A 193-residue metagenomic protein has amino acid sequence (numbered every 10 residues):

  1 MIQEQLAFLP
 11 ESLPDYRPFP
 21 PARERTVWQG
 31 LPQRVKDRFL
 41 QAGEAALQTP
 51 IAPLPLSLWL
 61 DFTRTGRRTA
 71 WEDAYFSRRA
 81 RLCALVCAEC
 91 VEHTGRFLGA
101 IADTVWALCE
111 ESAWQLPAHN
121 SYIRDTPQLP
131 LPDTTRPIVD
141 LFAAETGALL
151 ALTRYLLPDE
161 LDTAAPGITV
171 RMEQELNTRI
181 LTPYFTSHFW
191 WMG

Functional and structural regions predicted by a protein language model:
M1-E11, R68-T69, S112, A118-L141 (+2 more regions): Basic/polar, acidic-poor N-terminal "presequence/leader" segments that form or can form short amphipathic helices
M1-F39, C87-C90, F97: Extreme N-terminal leader/anchor segments
L13-Y16, T65-R78, C90, P127-A144 (+1 more regions): Solvent-exposed loop and edge beta-strand segments that line ligand/cofactor-binding and catalytic clefts
Q29-S77, V86-V91: Asp/Glu-centered strand-loop micro-motifs enriched in Gly/Pro and often flanked by an aromatic residue
G43-L54, I101-H119, G167-M192: Long, well-ordered core segments of solenoidal/helical folds
S77-V91, D103-A107, A144-Y155: Non-membrane alpha-helical segments in proteins
L129-G193: Active-site lining segments of carbohydrate-active enzymes
